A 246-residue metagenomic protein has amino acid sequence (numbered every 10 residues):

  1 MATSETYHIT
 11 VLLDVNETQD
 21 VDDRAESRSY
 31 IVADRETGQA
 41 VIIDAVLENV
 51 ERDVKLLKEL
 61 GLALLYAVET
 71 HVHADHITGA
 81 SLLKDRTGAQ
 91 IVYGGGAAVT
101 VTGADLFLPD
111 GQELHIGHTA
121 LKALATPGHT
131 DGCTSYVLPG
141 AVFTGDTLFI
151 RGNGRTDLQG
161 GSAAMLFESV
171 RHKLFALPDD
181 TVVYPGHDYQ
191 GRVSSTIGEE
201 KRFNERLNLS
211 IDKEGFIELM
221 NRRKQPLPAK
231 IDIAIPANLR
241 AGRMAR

Functional and structural regions predicted by a protein language model:
M1-E5, E168-V182, G186-R246: Accessory terminal helices/loops
A2-L62, S135-T144, R151: Conserved beta-strand hairpin/beta-sheet module of binuclear metal-dependent hydrolase folds, prominently
R24-E26, V46-A123, R202-F203, N208-S210: Active-site HxH/HxHxD metal-binding segment of metal-dependent hydrolases
I31, E113-L138: Core dinuclear metal-dependent hydrolase active-site scaffold
V32, D44, H71, L83 (+6 more regions): Divalent metal-coordination and catalytic microenvironments
I42-A45, A63-H73, V92-G95, T126-G128 (+3 more regions): Active-site neighborhood of phospho(di)ester-bond hydrolases with catalytic His/Asp-centered motifs
A74, T78, G132, F149-I150 (+2 more regions): Short active-site segment of divalent metal-dependent hydrolases/proteases that encodes the spacing between
D131, V137-L138, V142-G154, G160-V170: Internal catalytic or translocation cores that form aromatic/hydrophobic pockets or channels for amphipathic metabolites
